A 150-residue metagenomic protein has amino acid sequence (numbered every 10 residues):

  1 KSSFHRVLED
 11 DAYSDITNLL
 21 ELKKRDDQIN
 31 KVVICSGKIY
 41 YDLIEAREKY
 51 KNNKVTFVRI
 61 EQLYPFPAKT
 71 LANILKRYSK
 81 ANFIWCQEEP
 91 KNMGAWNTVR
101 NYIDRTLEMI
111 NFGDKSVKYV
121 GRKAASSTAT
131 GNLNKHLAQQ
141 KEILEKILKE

Functional and structural regions predicted by a protein language model:
K1-C35, I39: Active-site phosphate/pyrophosphate-binding segments
K1-F4, R47-K51, I74, T98-D104 (+1 more regions): Short secondary-structure boundary/capping segments
D27, A46-T56, R77-A81, T106-K115: Secondary-structure transition/capping motifs at alpha-helix termini and the adjoining loop/turn into the next element
D27, V55, A68-K69, K76-K80 (+1 more regions): Conserved alpha/beta-domain cores
C35-G37, R59-Q62, P67, W85-P90 (+1 more regions): Active-site proximal loops enriched in glycine and acidic residues that flank catalytic Cys/His/Asp and coordinate
Y40, E45-Y78: Generic long, charged, amphipathic alpha-helical segments
D42-L43, K69-C86, E142, K146 (+1 more regions): C-terminal low-complexity, glycine/proline- and small-hydrophobic-enriched intrinsically disordered tails that act as
Q87-E150: Peripheral docking tails and interdomain loops at the edges of cofactor- or intermediate-handling domains
